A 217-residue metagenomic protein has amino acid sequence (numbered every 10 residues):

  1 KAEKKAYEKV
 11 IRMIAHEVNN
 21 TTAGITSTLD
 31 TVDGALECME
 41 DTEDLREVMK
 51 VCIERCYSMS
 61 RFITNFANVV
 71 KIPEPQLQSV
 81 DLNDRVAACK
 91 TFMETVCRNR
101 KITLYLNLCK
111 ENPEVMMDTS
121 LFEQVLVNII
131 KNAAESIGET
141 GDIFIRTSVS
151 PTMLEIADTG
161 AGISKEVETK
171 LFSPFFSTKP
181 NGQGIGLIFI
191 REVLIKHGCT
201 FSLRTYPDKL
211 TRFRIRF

Functional and structural regions predicted by a protein language model:
T22-Y57, L77: Histidine phosphotransfer helical core of two-component systems
I72-P75, E114-M117, T178: Conserved micro-motifs of the catalytic ATP-binding
Q76-K90: A conserved beta-strand-to-alpha-helix junction within the catalytic ATP-binding
R98, T103-P113, S150: Conserved catalytic submotifs in the C-terminal HATPase_c
T140-T152: Short beta-strand/loop element within the Bergerat-fold HATPase_c
I163-F175: Short conserved segment of the HATPase_c
I190, L194-I195: Detector for a conserved hydrophobic position within an alpha-helical segment of the HATPase_c
